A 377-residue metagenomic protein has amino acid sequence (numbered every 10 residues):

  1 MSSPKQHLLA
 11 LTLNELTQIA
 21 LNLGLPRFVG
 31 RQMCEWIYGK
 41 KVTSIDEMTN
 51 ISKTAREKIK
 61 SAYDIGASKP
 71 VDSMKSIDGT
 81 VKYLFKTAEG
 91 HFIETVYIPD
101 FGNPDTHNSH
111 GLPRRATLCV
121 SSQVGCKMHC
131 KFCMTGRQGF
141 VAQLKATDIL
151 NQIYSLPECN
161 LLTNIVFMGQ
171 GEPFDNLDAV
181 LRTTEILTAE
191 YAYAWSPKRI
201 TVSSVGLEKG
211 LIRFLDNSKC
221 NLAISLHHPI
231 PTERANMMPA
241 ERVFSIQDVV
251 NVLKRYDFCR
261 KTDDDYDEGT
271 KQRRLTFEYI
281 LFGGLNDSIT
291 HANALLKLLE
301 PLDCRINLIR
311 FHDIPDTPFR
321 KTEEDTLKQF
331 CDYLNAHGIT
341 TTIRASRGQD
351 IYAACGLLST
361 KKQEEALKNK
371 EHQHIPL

Functional and structural regions predicted by a protein language model:
M1-I93, P99-G102, T106-S109, K254-R274 (+1 more regions): Auxiliary Fe-S-binding modules of radical SAM enzymes
S73-S76, S121-S122, S203, S225: Short linear Ser/Thr-Pro motifs
V81, I93, R115-V120, M128 (+1 more regions): Generic beta-strand structural signal
Y97-I98, A179: Residue-level structural signal for beta-strand termini and adjacent loop
F101-D148: Canonical Radical SAM [4Fe-4S] cluster-binding loop centered on the CxxxCxxC motif and its immediate flanking residues
A142, I200-S203, R344: Glycine- and other small-residue-rich loops at beta-strand/loop junctions that grip anionic moieties
T147, N151-C159: Ferredoxin-type iron-sulfur electron-transfer modules in oxidoreductases and energy-metabolism complexes
P157-N164, G169-H337: Conserved AdoMet/S-adenosylmethionine-binding subsite of the radical SAM
